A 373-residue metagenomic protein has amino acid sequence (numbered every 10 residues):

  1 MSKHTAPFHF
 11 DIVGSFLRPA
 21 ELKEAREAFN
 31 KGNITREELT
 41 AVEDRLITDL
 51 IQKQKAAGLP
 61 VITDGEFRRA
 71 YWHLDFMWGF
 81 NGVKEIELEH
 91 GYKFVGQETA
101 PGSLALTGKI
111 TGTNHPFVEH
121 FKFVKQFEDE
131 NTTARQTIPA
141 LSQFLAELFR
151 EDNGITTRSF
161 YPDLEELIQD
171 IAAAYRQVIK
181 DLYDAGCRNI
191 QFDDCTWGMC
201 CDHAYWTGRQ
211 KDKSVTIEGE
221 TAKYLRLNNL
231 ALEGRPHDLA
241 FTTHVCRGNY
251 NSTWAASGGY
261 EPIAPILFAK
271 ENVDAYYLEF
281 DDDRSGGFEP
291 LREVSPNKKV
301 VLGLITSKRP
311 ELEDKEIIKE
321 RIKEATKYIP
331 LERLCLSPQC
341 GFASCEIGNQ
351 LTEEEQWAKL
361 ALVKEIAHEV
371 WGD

Functional and structural regions predicted by a protein language model:
M1-D373: Domain-level signal for soluble alpha/beta catalytic cores
